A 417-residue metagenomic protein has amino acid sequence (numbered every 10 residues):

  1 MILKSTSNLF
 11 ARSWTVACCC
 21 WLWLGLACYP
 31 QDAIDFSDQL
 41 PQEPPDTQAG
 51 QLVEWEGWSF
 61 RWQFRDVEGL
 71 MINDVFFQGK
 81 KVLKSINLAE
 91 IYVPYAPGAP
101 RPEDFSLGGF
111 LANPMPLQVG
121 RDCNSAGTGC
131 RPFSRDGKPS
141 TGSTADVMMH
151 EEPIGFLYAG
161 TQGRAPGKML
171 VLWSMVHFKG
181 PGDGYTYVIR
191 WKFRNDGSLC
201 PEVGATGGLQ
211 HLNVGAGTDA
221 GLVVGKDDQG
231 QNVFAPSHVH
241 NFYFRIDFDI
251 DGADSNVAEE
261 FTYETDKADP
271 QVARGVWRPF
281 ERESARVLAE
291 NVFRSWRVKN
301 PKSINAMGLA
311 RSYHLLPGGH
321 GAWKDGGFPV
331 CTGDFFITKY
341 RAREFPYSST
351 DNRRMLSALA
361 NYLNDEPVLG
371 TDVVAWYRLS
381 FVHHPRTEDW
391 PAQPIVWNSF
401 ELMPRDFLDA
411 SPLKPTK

Functional and structural regions predicted by a protein language model:
M1-A11: N-terminal secretory signal peptides that target proteins for export/translocation
K4, Y29-P30: Intrinsically disordered, low-complexity Ser/Thr/Pro-rich tracts
W14-A27: Bacterial N-terminal signal peptides
Q31-S198, G204, H211-G217, L222-K417: Extended effector regions of multi-domain proteins
